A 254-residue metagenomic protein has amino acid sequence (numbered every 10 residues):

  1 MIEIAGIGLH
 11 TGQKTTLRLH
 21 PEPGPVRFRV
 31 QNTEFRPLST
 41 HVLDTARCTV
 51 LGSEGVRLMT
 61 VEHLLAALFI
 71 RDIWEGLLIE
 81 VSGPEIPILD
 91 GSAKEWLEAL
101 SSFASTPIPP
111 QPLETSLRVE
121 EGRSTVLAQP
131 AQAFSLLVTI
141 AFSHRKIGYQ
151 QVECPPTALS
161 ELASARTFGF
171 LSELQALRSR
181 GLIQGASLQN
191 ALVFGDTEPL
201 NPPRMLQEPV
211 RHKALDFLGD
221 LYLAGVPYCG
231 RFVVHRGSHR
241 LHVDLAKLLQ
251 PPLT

Functional and structural regions predicted by a protein language model:
M1-T254: C-terminal regulatory domains involved in ligand/effector binding and gene-expression control
